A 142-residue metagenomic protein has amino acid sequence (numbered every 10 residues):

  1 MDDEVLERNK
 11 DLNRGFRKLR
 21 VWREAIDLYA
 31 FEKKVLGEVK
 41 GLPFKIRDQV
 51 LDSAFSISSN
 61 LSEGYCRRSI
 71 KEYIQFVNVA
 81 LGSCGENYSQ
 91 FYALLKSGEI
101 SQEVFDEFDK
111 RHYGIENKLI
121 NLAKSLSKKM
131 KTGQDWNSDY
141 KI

Functional and structural regions predicted by a protein language model:
M1-I142: Amphipathic alpha-helical assembly/interaction segments
